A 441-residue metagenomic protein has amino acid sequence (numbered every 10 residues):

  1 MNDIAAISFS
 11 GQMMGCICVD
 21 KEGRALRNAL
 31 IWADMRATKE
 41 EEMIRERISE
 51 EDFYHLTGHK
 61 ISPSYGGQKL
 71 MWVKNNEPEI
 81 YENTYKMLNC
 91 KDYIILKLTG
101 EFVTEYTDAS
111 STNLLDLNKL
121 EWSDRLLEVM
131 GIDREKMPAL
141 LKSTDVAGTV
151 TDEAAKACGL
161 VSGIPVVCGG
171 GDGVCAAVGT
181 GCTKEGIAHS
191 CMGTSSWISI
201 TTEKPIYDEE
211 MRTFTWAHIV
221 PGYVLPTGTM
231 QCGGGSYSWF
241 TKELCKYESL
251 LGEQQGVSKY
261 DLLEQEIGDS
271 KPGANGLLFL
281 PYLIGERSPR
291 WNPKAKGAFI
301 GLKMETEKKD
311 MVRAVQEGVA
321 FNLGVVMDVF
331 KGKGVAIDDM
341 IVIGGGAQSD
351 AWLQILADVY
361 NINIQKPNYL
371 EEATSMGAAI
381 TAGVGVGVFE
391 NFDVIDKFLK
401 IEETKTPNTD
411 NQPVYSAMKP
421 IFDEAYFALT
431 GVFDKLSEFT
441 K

Functional and structural regions predicted by a protein language model:
M1-G67: Active-site phosphate-binding/coordination module
D3-I4, M137, I337: Local beta-strand N-terminus motif with an aromatic residue
Q12, D145, G345: Flexible loop residues that form catalytic and substrate-binding hotspots at small-molecule/glycan-binding clefts
D34, G148-D152: Short, glycine/charge-rich flexible loops or terminal/linker lids adjacent to PRPP-binding catalytic cores
T38, R45-G58, S64, Q68-V103 (+4 more regions): Active-site core segments that coordinate phosphate-bearing ligands/cofactors across diverse enzyme families
R134: Divalent-metal (Mg2+/Mn2+/Ca2+)-assisted nucleotide/phosphate chemistry catalytic cores
P138-V146, Q254-K259: Short linear loop/turn motifs
